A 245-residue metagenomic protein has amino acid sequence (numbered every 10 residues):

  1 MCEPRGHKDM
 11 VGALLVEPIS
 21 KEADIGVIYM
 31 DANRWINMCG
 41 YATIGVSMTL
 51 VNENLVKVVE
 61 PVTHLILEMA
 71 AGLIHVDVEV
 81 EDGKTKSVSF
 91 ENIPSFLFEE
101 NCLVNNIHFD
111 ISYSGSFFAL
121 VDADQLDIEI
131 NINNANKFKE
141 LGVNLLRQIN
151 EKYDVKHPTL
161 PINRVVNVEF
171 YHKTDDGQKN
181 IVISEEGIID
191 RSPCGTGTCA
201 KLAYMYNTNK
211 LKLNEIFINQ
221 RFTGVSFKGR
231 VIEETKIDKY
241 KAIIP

Functional and structural regions predicted by a protein language model:
M1-L103, H108-D110, A123-P245: A glycine-rich beta-to-alpha transition motif near the start of alpha/beta enzyme domains, typified by
G115: Glycine-rich ThDP/TPP pyrophosphate-binding loop and its adjacent helix/strand module within ThDP-dependent enzymes
F118-A119: Glycine-rich phosphate-binding loop plus the immediately following alpha-helix
